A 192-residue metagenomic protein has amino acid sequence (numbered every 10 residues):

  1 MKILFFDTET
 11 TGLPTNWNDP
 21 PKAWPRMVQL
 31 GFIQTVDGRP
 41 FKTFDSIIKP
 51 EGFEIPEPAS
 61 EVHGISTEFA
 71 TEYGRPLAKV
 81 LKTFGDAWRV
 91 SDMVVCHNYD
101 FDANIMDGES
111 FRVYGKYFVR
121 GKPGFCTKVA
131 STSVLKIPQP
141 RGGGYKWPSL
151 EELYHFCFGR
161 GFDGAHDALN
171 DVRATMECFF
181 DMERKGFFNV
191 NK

Functional and structural regions predicted by a protein language model:
K2, A23-T67, G85-K192: Metal-dependent phosphoesterase core characteristic of DEDDh/y 3'-5' exonuclease domains
F5: Short, Gly/Pro- and small/polar-rich lid/capping loops
T8-P20: Short acidic, Gly/Ser-rich segments with clustered Asp/Glu that frequently serve as metal-coordination loops in enzyme
E72-K82: Glycine-rich, highly charged phosphate/nucleotide-binding loops
